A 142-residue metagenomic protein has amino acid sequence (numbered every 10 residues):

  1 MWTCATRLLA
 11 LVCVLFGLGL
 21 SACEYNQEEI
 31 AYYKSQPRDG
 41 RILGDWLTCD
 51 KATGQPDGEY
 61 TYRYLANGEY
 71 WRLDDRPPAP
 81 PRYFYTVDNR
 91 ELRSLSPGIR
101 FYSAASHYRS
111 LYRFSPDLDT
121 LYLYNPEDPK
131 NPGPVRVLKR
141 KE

Functional and structural regions predicted by a protein language model:
M1-A10: Bacterial N-terminal signal peptides that target proteins for export
V14-L15: Short, linear, compositionally biased motifs with a strong N-terminal bias
G19-A22: C-terminal motif of bacterial Sec signal peptides marking the signal peptidase cleavage site
E24-Q27: Bacterial signal peptide processing site
E29-L47: N-terminal helix-cap/turn-to-beta initiation motif at the start of protein domains
A52-G58, E69-E127: Contiguous, well-ordered beta-strand patches that form the walls/edges of small beta-barrel/beta-sandwich domains
P134-E142: Short, low-complexity, Pro/Ser/Thr/Gly-rich segments in the mature regions of secreted, periplasmic
